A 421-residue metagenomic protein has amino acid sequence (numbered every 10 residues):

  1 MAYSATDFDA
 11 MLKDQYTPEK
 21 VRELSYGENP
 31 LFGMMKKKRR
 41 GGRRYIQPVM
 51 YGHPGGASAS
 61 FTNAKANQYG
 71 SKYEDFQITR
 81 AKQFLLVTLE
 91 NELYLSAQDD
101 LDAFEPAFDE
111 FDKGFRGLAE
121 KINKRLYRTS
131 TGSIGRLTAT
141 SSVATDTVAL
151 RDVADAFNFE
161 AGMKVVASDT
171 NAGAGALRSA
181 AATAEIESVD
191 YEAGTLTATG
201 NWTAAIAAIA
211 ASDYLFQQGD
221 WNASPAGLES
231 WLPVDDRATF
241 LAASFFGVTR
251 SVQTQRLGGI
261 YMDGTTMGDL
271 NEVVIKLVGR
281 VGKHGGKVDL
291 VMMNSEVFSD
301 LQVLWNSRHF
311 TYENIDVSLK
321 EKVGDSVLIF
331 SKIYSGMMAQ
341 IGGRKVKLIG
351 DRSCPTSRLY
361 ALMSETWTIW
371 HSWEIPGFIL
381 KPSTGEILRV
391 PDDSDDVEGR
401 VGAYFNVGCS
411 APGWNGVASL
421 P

Functional and structural regions predicted by a protein language model:
M1-G56, K65-P421: Core alpha/beta structural scaffold of self-assembling particle/tube/pore-forming proteins
S58-S60: Short, glycine/acidic-enriched capping/hinge loops at junctions between secondary-structure elements
